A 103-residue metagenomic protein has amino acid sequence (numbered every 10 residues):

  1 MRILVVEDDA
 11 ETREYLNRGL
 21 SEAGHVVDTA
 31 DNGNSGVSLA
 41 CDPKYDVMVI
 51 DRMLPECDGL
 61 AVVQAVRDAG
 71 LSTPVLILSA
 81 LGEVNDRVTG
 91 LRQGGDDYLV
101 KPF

Functional and structural regions predicted by a protein language model:
M1-F103: N-terminal/domain-start alpha-helical segments
